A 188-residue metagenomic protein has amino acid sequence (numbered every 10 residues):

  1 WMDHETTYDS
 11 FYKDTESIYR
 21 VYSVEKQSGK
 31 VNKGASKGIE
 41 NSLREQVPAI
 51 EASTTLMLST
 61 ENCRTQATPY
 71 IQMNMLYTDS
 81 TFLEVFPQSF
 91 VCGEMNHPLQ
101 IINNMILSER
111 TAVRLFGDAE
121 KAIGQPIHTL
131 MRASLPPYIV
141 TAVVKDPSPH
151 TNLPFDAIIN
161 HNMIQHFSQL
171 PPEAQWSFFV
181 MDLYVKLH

Functional and structural regions predicted by a protein language model:
W1-Y19: Alpha-helical transmembrane segments
Y19-S23, S36-V91: Short amphipathic beta-strand/extended segments in non-transmembrane regions
S28-K37, T68-N74, L99-N103, P147-A157: Solvent-exposed, non-transmembrane alpha-helical starts
G29-V31, E61-A67, V140: Short, solvent-exposed polar/charged micro-motifs at secondary-structure junctions
G34-S42, L107, R114: Short, conserved clusters of charged catalytic residues that mark active-site and nucleotide-handling motifs
L58-R64, M95-H97, I127-T129: Short, solvent-exposed loop/turn elements at beta->coil junctions and helix N-caps that rim active or binding pockets
L76-C92, I102-H188: Mid-to-C-terminal secondary-structure elements that act as membrane-proximal/extracytoplasmic interface segments
